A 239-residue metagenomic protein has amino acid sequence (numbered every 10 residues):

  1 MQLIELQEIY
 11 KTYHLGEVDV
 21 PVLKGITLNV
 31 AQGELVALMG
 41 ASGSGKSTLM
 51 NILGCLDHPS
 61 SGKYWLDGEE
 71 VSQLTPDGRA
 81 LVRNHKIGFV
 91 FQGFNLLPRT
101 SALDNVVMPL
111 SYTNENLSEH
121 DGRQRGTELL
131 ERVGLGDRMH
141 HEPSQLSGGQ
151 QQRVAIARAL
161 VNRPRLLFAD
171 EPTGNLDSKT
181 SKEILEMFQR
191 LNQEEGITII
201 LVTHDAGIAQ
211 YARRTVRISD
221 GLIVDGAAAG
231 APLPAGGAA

Functional and structural regions predicted by a protein language model:
Q2-I218: ABC family nucleotide-binding domain
L222-A239: Conserved beta-strand-loop-alpha-helix hinge in the C-terminal portion of ABC ATPase nucleotide-binding domains
